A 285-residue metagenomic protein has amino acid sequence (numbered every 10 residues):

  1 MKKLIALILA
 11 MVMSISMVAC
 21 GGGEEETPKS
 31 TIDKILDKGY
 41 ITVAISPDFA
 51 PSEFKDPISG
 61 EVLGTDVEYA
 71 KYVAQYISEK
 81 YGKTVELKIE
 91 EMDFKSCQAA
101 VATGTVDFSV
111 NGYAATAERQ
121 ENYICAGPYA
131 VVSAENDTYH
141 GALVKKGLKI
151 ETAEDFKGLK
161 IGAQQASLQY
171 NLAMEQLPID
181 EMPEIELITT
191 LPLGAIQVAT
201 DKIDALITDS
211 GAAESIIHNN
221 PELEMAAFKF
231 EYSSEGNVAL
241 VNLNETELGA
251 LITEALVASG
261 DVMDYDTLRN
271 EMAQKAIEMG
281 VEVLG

Functional and structural regions predicted by a protein language model:
S16-A19: C-terminal motif of bacterial Sec signal peptides marking the signal peptidase cleavage site
G22-T27, L36-D37, L168-E186, P221-F228 (+1 more regions): Ligand-binding clefts/hinges and TM-proximal coupling segments of bilobed small-molecule sensing domains
E25, Y72-Y76, K146-I150, G158-K160 (+2 more regions): Extended ligand-binding regions for polar small-molecule ligands
E25-V110: Extracytoplasmic small-molecule ligand-binding "clamshell" domains of the periplasmic binding protein/Venus flytrap
I45, F49-A50, V62-E79, A114 (+2 more regions): Bilobed "Venus flytrap"/periplasmic-binding protein-like clamshell domains and structurally analogous long
P47, A130-V144, S210, E214-L256 (+1 more regions): Periplasmic-binding protein-like
K83-D155: Acidic, polar ligand-binding/catalytic clefts
S96, V110-N122, L172-L177, I196-T200 (+1 more regions): A ligand-binding cleft/hinge motif common to bilobed small-molecule-binding domains
